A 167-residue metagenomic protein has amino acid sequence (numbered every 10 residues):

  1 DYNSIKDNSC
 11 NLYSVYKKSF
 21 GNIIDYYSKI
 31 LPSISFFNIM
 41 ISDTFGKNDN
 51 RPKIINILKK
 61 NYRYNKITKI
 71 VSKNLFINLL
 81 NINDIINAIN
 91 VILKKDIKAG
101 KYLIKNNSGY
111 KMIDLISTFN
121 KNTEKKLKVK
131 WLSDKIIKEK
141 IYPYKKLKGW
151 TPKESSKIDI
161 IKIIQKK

Functional and structural regions predicted by a protein language model:
D1-V15, Y26-L31: Active-site "gating" loop of Rossmann-like NAD(P)-dependent oxidoreductase/epimerase domains
Y2, N11, K53, K111 (+1 more regions): Secondary-structure junction/capping motif
S9-G21, P52-K53, N78-L79, G109: Short-chain dehydrogenase/reductase
C10, M40-S42, K105: Active-site beta-alpha turn of Rossmann-fold NAD(P)-dependent dehydrogenases/reductases
N22-I77, I82-D84, F119: NAD(P)-dependent short-chain dehydrogenase/reductase
Y62-K66, I70-K167: C-terminal substrate-binding subdomain of Rossmann-fold SDR/epimerase-dehydratase oxidoreductases
